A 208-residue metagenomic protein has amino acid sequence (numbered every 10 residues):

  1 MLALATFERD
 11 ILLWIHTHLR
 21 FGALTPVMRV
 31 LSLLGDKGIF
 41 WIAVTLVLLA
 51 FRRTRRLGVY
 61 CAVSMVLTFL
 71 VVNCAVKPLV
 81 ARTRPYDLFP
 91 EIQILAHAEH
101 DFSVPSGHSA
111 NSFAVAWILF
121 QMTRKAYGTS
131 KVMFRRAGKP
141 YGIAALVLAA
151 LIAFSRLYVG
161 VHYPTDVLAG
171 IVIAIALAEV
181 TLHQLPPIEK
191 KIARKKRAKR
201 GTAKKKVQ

Functional and structural regions predicted by a protein language model:
M1-F40, N73-D101, R200, K204-Q208: N-terminal transmembrane-helix/juxtamembrane module of multi-pass inner/ER membrane proteins
A23-L24, G38, R53-G58, A137-Y141: Membrane-helix interface segments
D36, F51-R52, V80-A81, V159-Y163 (+1 more regions): Short helix-capping/hinge motifs at transmembrane helix termini and TM-loop junctions
V44-L70: Interfacial segments of alpha-helical transmembrane regions
Y60-F69, N73, G170, A174 (+1 more regions): Alpha-helical transmembrane segments in multi-pass membrane proteins
V63-L79, Y141-S155: Small-polar-interrupted transmembrane alpha-helices in polytopic inner-membrane proteins
Q93-Q208: Membrane-embedded catalytic cores of phosphoryl/pyrophosphoryl-handling enzymes
